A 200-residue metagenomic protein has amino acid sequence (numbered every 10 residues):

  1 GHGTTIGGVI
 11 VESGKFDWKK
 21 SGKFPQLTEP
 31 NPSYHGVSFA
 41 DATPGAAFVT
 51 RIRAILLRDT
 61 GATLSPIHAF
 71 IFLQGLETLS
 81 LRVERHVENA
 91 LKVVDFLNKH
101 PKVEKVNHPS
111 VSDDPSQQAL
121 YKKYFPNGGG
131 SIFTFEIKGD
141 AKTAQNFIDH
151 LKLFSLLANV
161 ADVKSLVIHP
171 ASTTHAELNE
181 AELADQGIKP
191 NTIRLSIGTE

Functional and structural regions predicted by a protein language model:
H2-I132, E136-K164: Active-site C-terminal subdomain of aminotransferase-like
R82, K142, D149-H150, S165-E200: PLP-dependent enzyme catalytic core of the Aspartate aminotransferase-like
